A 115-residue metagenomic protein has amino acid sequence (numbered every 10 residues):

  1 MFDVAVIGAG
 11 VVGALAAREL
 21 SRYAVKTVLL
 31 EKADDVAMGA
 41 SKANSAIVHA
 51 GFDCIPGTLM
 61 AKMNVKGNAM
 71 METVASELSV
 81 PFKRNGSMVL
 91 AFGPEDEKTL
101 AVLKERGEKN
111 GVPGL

Functional and structural regions predicted by a protein language model:
M1-F2, V25, A43, N85 (+1 more regions): Short coil/turn connectors at secondary-structure junctions
F2-L29: N-terminal Rossmann-like FAD-binding beta1-loop-alpha1 element of flavoenzymes
D3, E31-D35, D53: Acidic side chains
G13, V36, E97: Flexible, glycine-rich phosphate/dinucleotide-binding loops and adjacent beta-alpha linkers at cofactor/substrate
A16, G39, L100: Short glycine-/acidic-enriched loop or helix-start segments at secondary-structure transitions that form or flank
S21-A43: Glycine-rich FAD pyrophosphate-binding loop
A46-L115: Dinucleotide-binding Rossmann-like beta1-alpha1 core, especially the glycine-rich loop that anchors the ADP
